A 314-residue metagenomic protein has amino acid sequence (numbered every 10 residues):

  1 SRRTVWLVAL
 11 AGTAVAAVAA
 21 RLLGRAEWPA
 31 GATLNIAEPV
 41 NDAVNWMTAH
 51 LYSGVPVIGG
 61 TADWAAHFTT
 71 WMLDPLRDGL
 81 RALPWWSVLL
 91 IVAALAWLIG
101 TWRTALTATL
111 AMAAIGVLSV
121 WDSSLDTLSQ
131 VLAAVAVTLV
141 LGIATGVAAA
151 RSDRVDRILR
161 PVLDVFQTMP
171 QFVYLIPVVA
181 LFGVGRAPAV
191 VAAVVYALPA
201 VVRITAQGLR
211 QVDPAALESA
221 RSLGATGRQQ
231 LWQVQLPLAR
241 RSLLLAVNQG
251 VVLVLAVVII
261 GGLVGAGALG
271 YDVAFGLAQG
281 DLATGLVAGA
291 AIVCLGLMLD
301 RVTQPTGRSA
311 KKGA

Functional and structural regions predicted by a protein language model:
S1-S129, T303-A314: N-terminal, non-cleaved signal-anchor transmembrane helix
T70-R81, W121-A133, D156-L159, L163-Q167 (+5 more regions): Alpha-helical membrane-interface segments at transmembrane helix boundaries
L90-V92, T109-A113, L132, A136-A144 (+4 more regions): Generic alpha-helical transmembrane segments of integral inner-membrane proteins, especially permease/transport modules
I115, Q130-A133, V137-A150, R160-Y196: Generic hydrophobic transmembrane alpha-helix motif, especially the helices
S123-T127, V147, R157-P161, I204-Q211 (+4 more regions): Membrane-spanning helices that line or support transport/gating and their immediate boundary helices in channels
M169, L209-A215, S219-A239: Short helix-to-coil transition segments within interhelical loops that connect adjacent transmembrane helices
A180, L253-L295, G307-A314: Glycine-rich helix-loop "coupling/hinge" segments at transmembrane-helix boundaries in multipass transporters
V191-V195, V202, G227-G261, A283-L299 (+1 more regions): Transmembrane alpha-helices
